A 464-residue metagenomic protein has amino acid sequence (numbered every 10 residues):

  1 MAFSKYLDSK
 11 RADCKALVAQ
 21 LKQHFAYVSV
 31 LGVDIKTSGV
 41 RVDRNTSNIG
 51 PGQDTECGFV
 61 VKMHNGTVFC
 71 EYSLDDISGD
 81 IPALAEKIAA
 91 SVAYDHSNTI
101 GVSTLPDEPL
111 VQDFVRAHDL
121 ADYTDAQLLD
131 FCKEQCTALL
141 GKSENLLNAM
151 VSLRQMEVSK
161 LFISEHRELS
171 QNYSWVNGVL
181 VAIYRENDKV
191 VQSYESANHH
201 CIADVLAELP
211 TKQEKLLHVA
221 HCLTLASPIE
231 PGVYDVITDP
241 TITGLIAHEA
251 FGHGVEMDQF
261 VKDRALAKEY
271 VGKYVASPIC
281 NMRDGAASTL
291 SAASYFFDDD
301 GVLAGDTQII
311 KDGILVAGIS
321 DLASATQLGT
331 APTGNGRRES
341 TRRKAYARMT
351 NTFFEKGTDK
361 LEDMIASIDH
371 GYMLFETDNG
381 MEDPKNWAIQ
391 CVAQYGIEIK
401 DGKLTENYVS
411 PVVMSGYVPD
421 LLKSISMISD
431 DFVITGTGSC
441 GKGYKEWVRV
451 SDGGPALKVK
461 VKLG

Functional and structural regions predicted by a protein language model:
M1-G464: N-terminal small-residue-enriched
